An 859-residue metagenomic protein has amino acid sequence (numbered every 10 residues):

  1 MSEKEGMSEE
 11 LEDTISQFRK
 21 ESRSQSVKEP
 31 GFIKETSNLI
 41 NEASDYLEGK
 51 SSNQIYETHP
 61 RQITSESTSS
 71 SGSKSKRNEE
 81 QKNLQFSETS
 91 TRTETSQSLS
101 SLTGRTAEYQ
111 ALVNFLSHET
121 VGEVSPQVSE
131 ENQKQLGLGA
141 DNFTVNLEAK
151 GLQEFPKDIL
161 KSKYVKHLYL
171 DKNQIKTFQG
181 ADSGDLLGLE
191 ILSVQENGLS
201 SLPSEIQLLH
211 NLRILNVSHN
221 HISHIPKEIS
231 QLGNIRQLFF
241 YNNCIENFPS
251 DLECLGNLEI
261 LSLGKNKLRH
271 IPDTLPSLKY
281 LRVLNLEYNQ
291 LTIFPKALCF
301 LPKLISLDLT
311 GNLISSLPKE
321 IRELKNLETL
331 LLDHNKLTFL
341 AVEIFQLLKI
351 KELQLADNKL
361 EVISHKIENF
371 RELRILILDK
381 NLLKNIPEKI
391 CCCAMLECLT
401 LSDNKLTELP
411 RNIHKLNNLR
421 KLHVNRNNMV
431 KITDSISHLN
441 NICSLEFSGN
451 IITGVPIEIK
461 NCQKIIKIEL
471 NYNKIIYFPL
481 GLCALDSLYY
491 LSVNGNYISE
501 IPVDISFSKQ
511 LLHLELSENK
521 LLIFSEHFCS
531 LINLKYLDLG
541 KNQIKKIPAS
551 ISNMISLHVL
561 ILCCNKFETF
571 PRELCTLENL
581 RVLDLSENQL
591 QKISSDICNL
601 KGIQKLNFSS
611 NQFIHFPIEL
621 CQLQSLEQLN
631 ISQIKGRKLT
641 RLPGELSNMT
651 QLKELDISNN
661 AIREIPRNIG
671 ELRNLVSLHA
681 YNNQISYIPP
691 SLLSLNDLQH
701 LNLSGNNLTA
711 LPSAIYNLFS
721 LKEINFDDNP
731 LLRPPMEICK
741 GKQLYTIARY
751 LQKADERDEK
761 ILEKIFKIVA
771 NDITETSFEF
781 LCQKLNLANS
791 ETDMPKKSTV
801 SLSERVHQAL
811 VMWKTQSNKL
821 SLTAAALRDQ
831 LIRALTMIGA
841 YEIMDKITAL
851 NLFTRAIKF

Functional and structural regions predicted by a protein language model:
M1-K4, I857-F859: A positional/structural detector of protein chain ends, strongest at the extreme C-terminus and weakly at the extreme
S2-D656, R667, S677, E723 (+3 more regions): The feature captures the LRR N-terminal capping module
D656, A661-R663, H679, Q684-Y687 (+5 more regions): Intrinsically disordered, low-complexity regions in large eukaryotic scaffold subunits of multi-protein complexes
E671, S677, P690-S694: Structured C-terminal portions of repeat-based eukaryotic scaffold domains
D697-K722, F726-D727: Repeat-solenoid scaffold signature
G741-K742, A754, D758-K764, I768-F780 (+3 more regions): Accessory end-domains appended to solenoid repeat scaffolds used in host defense
F778-E779, Q783-F859: Alpha-helical death-domain superfamily interaction modules
